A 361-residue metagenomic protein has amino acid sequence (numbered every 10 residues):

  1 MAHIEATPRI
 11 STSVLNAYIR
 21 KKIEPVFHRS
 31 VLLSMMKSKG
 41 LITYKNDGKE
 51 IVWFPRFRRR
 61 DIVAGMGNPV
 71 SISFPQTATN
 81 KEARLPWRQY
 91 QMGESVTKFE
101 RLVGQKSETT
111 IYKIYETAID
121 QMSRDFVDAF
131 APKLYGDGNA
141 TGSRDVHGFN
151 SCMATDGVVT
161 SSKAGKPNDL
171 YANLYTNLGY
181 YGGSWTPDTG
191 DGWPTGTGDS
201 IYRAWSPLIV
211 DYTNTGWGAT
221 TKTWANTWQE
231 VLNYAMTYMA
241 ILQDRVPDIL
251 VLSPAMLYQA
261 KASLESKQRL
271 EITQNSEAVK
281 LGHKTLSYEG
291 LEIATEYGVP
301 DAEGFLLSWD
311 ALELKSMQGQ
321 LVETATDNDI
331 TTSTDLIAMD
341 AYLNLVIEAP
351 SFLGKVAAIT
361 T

Functional and structural regions predicted by a protein language model:
A2-R59, A83-T361: Core alpha/beta structural scaffold of self-assembling particle/tube/pore-forming proteins
R56-N80: N-terminal low-complexity, intrinsically disordered segments
